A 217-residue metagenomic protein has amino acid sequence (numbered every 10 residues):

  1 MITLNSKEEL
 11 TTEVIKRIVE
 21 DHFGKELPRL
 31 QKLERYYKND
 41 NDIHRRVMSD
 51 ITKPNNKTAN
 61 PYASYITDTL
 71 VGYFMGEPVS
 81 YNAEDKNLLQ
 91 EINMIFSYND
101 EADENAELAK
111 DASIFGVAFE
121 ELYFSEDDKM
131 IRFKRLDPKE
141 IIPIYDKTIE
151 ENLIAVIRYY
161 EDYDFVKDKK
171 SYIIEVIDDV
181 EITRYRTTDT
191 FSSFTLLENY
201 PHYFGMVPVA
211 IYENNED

Functional and structural regions predicted by a protein language model:
M1-L136, T148-E151: Extended, helix-rich architectural segments
I2-L10, I15-F23, A109-D217: Structured, contiguous alpha/beta core segments that scaffold functional sites
